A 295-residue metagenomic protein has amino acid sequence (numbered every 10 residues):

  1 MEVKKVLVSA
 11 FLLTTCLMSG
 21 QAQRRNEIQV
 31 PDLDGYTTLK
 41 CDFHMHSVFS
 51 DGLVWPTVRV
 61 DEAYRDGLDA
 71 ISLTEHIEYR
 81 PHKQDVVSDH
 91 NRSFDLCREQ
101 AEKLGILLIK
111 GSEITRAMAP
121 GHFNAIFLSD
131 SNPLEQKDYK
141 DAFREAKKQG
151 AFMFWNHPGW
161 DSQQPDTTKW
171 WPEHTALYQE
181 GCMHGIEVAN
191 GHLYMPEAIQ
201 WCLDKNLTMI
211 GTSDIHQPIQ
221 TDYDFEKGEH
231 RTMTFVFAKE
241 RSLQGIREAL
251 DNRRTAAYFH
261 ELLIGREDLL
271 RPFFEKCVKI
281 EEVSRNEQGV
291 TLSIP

Functional and structural regions predicted by a protein language model:
E2-K4, Q23-D42, V60, M118-L128 (+1 more regions): Charged catalytic cores and adjacent phosphate/nucleic-acid-binding surfaces used for phosphate/nucleic-acid chemistry
K4-A10: Sec-dependent signal peptide recognition, specifically the positively charged N-region followed immediately by
F11-G20: Hydrophobic h-region of N-terminal signal peptides that target proteins for export in Gram-negative bacteria
L17-M18, T57, S88, K227: Residues in and immediately flanking transmembrane alpha helices
S19, D51, K110, I210 (+1 more regions): Short glycine-rich loop/turn motifs that provide flexible caps or phosphate-binding loops at active sites
R24-F152, N156, E173, G181 (+2 more regions): A metal-dependent hydrolase metal-coordination microenvironment
F49, D161-P165: Short, small-residue-enriched loops and turns at beta-alpha junctions that line or gate enzyme active sites
S112-R116, G159-S162, I215-H216: Short glycine-enriched loops at secondary-structure junctions
